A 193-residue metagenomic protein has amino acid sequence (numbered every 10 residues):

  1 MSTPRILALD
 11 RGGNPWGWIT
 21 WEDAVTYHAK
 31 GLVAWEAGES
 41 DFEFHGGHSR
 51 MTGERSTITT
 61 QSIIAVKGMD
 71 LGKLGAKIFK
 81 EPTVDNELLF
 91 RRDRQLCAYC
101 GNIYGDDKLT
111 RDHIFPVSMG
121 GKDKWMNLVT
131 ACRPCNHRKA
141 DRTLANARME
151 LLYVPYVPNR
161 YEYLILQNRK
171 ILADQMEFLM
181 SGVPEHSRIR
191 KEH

Functional and structural regions predicted by a protein language model:
M1-E81, N86, V157-H193: Short helix-coil boundary/hinge micro-motifs
G12, K122, C135-N136: A generic structural motif
G13, L89, A147: A residue-level signal for conserved active-site and pocket-lining positions in enzyme catalytic cores
P82, N102-T130, K139-P155: Histidine-centered nuclease catalytic patch
N86-L88, Y99-G101: Short helix-to-loop capping/linker segments positioned immediately adjacent to catalytic or ligand/cofactor-binding
F90-Q95, K124-L128: Short metal-coordination and nucleic-acid-contact micro-motifs, chiefly zinc-binding Cys/His arrays
C97-C100, C132-C135: Short cysteine-rich clusters marking metal-coordination/redox-active sites
